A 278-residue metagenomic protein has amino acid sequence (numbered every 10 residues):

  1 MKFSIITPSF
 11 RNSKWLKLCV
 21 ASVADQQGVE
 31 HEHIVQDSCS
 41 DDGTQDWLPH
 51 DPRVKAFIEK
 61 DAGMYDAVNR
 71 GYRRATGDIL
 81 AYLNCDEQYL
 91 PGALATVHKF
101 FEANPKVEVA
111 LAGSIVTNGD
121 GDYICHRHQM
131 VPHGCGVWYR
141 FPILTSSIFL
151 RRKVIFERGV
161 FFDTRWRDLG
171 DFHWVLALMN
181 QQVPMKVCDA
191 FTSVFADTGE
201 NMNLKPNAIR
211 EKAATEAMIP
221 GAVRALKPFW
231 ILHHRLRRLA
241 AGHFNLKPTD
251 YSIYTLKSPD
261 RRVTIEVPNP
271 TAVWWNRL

Functional and structural regions predicted by a protein language model:
M1-S22: N-proximal low-complexity "stem/linker" segments adjacent to membrane-targeting elements
K14-K17, S40-H50, G92: Acidic helix N-cap motif at the loop->helix transition within catalytic regions of sugar-transfer enzymes
A21-E30: Short, acidic, metal-binding catalytic loop of nucleotide-sugar glycosyltransferases
V29, D37-D46, N84: A conserved acidic beta->alpha catalytic loop
E59-A75: Glycine-rich, basic loop-to-helix element that forms the pyrophosphate-binding segment of sugar-nucleotide handling
L80: Short aromatic/hydrophobic "clamp" motif used to bind/position activated sugar donors
Q88, G92-I124: Conserved donor NDP-sugar-binding/catalytic core segment of glycosyltransferases
H126-T215: Conserved nucleotide-sugar donor-binding catalytic segment
